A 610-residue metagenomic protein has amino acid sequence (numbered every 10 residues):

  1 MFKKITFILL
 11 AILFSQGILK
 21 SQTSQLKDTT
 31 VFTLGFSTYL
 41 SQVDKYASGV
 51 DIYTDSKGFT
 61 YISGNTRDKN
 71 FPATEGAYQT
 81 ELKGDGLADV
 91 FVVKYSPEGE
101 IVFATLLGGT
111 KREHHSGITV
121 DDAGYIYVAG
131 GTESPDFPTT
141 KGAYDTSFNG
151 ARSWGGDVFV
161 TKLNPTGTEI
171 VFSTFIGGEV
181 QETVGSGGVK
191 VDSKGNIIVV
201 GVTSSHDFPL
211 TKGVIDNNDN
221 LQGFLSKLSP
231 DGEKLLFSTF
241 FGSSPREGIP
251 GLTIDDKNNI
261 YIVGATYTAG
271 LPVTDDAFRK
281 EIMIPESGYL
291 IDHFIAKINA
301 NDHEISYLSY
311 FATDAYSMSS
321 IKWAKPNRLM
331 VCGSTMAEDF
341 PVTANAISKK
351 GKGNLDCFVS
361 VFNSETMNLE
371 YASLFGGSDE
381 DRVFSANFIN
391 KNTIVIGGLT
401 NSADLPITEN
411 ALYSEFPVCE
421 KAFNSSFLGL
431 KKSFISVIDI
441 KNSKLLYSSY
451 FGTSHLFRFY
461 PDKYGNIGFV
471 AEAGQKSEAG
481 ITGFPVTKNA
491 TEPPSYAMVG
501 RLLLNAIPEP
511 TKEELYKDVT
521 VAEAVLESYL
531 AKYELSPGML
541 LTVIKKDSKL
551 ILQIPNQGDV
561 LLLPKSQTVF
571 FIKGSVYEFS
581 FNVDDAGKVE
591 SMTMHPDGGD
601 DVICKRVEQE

Functional and structural regions predicted by a protein language model:
M1-L26: Bacterial Sec-dependent N-terminal signal peptides
Q22-E514: A sequence-level/structural motif corresponding to short, flexible coil/turn segments enriched in small polar residues
P510-E610: Peripheral terminal and inter-domain segments
